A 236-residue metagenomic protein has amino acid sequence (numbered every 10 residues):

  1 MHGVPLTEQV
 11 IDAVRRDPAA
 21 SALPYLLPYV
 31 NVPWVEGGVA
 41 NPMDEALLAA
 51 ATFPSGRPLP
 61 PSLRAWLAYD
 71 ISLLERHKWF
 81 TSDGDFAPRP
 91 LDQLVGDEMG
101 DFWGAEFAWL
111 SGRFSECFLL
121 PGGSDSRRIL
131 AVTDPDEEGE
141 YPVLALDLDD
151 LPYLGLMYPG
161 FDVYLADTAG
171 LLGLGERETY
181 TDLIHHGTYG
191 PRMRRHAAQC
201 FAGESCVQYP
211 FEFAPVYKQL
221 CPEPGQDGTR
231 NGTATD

Functional and structural regions predicted by a protein language model:
M1-R127, L220-D236: A surface-exposed partner-binding patch
H2-P5, P152, L156, T188: Alpha-helix boundary/N-cap detector
Q9-A13, Y164, H196, V216: Charge-rich, solvent-exposed alpha-helical interaction surfaces
A20, L174-E178, C206: Intrinsically disordered or highly flexible coil/loop and linker segments, enriched in small and charged/polar residues
G37-G38, F53, D150-G155, T179 (+1 more regions): Short, charged/polar micro-motifs that form catalytic or ligand-binding hotspots
R127-P135: Short, surface-exposed beta-strand/loop micro-motifs that present aromatic residues
Y141-R177: Compact, glycine/acidic-enriched structural inserts
T181-D236: Charge-dense, low-complexity intrinsically disordered regions
